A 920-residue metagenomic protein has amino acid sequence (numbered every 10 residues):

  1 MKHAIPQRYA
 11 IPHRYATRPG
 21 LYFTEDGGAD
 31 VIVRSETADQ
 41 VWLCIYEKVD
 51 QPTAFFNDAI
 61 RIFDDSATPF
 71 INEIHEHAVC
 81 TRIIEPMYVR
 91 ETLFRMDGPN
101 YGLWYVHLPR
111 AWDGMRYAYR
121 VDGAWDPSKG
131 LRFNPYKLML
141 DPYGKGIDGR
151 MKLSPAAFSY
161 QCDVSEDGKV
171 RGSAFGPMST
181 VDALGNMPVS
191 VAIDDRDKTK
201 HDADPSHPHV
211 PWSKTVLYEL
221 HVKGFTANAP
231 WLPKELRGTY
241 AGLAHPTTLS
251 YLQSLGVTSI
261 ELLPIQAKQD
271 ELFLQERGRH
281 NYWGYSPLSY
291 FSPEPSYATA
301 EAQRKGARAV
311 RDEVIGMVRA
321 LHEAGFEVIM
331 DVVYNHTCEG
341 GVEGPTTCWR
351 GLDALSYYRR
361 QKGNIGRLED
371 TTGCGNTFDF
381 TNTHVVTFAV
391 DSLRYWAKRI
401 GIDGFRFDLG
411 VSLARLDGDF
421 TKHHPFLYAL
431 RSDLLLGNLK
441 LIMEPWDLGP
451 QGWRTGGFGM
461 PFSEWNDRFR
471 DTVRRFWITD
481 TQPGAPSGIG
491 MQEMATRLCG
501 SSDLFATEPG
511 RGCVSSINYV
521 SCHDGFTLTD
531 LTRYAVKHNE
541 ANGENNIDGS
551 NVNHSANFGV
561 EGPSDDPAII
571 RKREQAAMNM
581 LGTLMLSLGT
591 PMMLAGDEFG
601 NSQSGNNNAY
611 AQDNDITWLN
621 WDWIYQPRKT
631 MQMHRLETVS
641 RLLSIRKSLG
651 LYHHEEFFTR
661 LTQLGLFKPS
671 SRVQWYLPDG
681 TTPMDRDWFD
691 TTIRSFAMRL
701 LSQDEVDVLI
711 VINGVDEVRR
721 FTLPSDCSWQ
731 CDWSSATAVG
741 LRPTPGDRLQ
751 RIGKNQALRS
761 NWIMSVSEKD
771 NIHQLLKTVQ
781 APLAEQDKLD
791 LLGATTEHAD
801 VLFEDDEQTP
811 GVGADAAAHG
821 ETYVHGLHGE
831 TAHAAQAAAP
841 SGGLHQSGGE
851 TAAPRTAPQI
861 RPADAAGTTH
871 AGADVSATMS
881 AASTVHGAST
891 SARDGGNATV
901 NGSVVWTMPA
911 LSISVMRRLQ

Functional and structural regions predicted by a protein language model:
M1-K214, Y218, K223, I570-E574 (+4 more regions): Carbohydrate-interacting/catalytic domains
S35-T37, G98, R110-W112, G123 (+17 more regions): Short, flexible loop/turn elements at secondary-structure junctions
D126-G130, T226-A229, K268-L272, H336-E339 (+5 more regions): Short catalytic/ligand-binding loop motif for oxyanion handling, primarily in non-cytosolic enzymes, centered on
I147-P230, L236, F476-A568, Q674-L677 (+1 more regions): Glycine-rich phosphate/pyrophosphate-binding loop and adjacent beta-alpha nucleotide/cofactor-binding cores
H209, H221-I402, L409-S432: Substrate-binding/active-site clefts of carbohydrate-active enzymes
V216-Y218, I260, V328-M330, F405 (+2 more regions): Hydrophobic faces of well-ordered beta-strands that scaffold small-molecule active sites in alpha/beta enzyme cores
E369-N376, F420, V552-A568, D615-I616 (+1 more regions): Non-catalytic scaffold segments within catalytic domains of secreted glycoside hydrolases
L416-D417, K422-A595, F599-G600, N608-Q612 (+4 more regions): Conserved alpha/beta catalytic core and glycan-binding cleft of carbohydrate-active enzymes
